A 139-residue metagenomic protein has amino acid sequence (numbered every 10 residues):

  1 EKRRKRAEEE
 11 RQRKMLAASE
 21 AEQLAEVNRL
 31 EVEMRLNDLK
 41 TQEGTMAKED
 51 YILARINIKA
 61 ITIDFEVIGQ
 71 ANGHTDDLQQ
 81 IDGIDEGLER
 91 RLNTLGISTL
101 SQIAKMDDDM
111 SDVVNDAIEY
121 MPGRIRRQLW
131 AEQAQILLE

Functional and structural regions predicted by a protein language model:
E1-D82, E86-E139: C-terminal extensions
